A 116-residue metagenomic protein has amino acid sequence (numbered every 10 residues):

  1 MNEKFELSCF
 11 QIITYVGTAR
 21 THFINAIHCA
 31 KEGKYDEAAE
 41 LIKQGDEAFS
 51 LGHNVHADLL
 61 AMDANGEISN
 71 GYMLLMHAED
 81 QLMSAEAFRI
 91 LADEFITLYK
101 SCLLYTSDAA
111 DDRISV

Functional and structural regions predicted by a protein language model:
L51-H77: Mid-chain, well-packed structural core segment of small domains
Y105-A110: Conserved small/polar residues in nucleotide/adenosyl-binding loops
